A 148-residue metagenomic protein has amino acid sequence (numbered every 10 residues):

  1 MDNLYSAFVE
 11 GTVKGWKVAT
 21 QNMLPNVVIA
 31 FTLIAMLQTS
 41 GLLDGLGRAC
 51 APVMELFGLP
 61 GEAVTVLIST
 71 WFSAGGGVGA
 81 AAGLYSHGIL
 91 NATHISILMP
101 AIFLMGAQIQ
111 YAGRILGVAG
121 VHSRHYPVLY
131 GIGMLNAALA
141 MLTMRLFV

Functional and structural regions predicted by a protein language model:
M1-A49, V53, M134, A138 (+1 more regions): Selected transmembrane alpha-helices and immediately adjacent juxtamembrane segments of polytopic inner-membrane
G11-K14, A63, G113-G120: Aromatic-residue detector
A30, V64-I68, G133: Residue-level signal for alpha-helical context at structural boundaries
L46-G106: Membrane-interfacial helix-loop connectors
G79-A81, G88-V148: C-terminal transmembrane helix pair
